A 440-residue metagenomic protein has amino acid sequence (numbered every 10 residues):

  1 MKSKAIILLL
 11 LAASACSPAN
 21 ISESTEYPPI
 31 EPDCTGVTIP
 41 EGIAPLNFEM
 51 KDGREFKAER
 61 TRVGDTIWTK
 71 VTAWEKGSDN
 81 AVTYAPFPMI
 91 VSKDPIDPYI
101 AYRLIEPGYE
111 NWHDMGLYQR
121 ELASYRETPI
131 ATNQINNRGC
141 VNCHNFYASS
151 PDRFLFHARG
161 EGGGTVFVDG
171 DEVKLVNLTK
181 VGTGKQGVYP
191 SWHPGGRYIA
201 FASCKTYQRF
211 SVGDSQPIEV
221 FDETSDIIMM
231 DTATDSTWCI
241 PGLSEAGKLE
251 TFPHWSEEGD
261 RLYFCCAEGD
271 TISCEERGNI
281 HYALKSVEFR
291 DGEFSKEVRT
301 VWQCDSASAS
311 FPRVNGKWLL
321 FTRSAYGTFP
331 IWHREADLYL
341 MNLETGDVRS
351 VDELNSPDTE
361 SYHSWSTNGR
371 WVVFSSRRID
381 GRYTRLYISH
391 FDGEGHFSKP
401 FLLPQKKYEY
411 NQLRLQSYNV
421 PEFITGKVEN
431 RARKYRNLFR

Functional and structural regions predicted by a protein language model:
M1-S22: Bacterial Sec-dependent N-terminal signal peptides
C16-R440: Sequence signature of WD/YWTD-type beta-propeller architectures
